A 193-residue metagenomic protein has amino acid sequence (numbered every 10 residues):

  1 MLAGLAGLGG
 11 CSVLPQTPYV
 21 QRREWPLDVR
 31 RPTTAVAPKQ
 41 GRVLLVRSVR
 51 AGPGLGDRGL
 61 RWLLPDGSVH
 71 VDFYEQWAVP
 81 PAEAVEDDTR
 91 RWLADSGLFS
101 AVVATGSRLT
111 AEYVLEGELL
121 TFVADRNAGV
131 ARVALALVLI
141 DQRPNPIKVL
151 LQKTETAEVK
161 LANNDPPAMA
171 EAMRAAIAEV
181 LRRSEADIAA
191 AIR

Functional and structural regions predicted by a protein language model:
M1-L2: N-terminal export leaders
G7-G10: C-terminal motif of bacterial Sec signal peptides marking the signal peptidase cleavage site
S12-P81, A191-R193: A structural "domain/chain start" motif
K39-L44, D57, D72, T110-G117 (+1 more regions): Extracytoplasmic
V43-R47, D88, V103-D125: A short, hydrophobic beta-strand-centered structural micro-motif
S68-Q76, P144-R183: Short secondary-structure boundary motifs at beta->alpha junctions and helix caps
A82, E86, R90, S96 (+3 more regions): Extracytoplasmic/secreted envelope proteins and their assembly/folding machinery, especially bacterial periplasmic
V123-V159: Amphipathic beta-strand/beta-sheet edge segments enriched in Tyr/Trp
